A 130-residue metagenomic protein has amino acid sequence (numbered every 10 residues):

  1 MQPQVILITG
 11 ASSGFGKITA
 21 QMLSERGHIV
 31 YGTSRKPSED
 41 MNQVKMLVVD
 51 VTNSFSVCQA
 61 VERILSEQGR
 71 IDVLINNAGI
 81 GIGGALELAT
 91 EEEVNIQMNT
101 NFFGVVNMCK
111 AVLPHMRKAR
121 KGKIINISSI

Functional and structural regions predicted by a protein language model:
S12-S13: Conserved glycine-rich cofactor-binding loop
E25-D40: Conserved glycine-rich Rossmann-like NAD(P)H-binding loop of the short-chain dehydrogenase/reductase
V49-Q59, E91: The beta1-alpha1 cofactor-binding region of Rossmann-like NAD(H)/NADP(H)-dependent oxidoreductases
V57, I75, M108-V112, N126: Hydrophobic positions on the long internal alpha-helix of Rossmann-like NAD(P)-dependent oxidoreductase domains
N77-I82: Conserved NAD(P)H cofactor-binding loop of Rossmann-fold oxidoreductase domains
A85-L86, T90-N95: Substrate-binding pocket helix/loop in short-chain dehydrogenase/reductase
S129: Residue(s) in the substrate-gating loop at a strand-loop-helix junction that position the organic substrate next
